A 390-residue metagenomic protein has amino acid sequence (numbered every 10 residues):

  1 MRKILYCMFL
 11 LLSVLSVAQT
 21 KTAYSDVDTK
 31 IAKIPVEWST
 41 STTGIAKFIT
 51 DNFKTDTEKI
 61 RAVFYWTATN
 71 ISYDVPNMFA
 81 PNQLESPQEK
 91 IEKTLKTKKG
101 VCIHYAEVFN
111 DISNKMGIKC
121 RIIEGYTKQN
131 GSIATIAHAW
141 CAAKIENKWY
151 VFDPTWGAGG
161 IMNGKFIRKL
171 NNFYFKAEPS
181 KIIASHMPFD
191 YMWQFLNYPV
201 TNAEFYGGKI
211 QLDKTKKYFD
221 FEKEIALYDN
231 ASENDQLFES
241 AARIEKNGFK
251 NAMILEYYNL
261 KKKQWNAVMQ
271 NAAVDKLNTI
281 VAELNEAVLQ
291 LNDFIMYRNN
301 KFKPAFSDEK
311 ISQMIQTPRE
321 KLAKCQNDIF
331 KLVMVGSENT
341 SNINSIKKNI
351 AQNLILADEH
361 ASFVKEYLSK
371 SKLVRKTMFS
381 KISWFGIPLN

Functional and structural regions predicted by a protein language model:
M1-T22: Bacterial Sec-dependent N-terminal signal peptides
T20-T97, V101: Secondary-structure boundary elements
A23-V27, I49, M162, M192-N390: Mixed-charge, low-complexity segments
A32, V36-E37, I112-K115, G336: Generic detector of solvent-exposed, compositionally biased contiguous segments
S41, T55, D74, E178 (+3 more regions): Helix N-terminus capping/helix-initiation residues
Y65, Y105-P179: Hydrophobic/aromatic-rich core segments of domains that either
T67, C102, A106, L322: Alpha-helical transition-metal enzyme core signature, strongest for iron centers
N77-A80, K144-E222: Active-site rim recognition segments
